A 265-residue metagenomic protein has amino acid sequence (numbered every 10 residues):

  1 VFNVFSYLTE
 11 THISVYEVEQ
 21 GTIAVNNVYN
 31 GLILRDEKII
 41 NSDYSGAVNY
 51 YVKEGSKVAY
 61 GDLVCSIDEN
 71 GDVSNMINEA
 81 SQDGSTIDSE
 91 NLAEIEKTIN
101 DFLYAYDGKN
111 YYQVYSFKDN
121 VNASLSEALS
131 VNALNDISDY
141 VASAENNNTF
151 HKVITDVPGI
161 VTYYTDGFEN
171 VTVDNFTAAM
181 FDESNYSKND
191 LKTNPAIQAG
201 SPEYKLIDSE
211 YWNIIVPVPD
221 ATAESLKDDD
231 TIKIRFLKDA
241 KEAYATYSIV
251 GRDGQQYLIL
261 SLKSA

Functional and structural regions predicted by a protein language model:
V1-T11: N-terminal export/targeting signal detector
I13-I23: Juxtamembrane extracytosolic/periplasmic "stalk" immediately C-terminal to the first targeting helix
I23-A265: Periplasmic scaffold and linker elements that assemble and bridge Gram-negative envelope complexes
